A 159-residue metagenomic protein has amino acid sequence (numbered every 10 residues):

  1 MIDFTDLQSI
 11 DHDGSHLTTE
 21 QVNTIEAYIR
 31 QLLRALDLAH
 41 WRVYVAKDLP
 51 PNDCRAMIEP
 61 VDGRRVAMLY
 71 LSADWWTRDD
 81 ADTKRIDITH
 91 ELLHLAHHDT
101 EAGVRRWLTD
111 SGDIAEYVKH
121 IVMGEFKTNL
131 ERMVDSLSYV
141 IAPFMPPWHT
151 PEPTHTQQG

Functional and structural regions predicted by a protein language model:
I2-D82, D99-G159: Metalloprotease/metallohydrolase-associated module, dominated by Zn2+-dependent proteases
I86-D99: Active-site recognition of the HExxH zinc-binding catalytic motif
